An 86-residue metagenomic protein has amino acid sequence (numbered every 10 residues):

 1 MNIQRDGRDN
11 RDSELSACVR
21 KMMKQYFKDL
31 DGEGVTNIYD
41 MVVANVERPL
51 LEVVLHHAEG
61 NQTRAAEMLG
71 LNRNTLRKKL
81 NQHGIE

Functional and structural regions predicted by a protein language model:
N2-E14, K21, Q25-E86: Bacterial C-terminal helix-turn-helix
